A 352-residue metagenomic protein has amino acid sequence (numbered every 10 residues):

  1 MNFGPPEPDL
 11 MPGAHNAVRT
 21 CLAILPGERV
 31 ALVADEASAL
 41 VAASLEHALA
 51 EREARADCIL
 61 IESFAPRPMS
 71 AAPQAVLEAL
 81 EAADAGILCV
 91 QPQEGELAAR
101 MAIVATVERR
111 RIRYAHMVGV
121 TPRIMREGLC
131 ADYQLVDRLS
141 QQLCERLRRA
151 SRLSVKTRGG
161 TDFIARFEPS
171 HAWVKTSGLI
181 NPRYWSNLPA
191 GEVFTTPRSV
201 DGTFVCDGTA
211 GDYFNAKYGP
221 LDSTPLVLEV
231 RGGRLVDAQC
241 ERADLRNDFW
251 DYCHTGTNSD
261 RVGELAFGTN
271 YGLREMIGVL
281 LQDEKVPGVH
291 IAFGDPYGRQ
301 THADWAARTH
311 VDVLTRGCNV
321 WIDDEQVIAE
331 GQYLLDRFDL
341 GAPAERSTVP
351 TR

Functional and structural regions predicted by a protein language model:
M1-S223, W321-R352: Active-site bordering "gate/hinge" segments that shape substrate access to catalytic or cofactor-binding pockets
T195-T196, K217-P220, V227-E229, H254-T257 (+1 more regions): Short, conserved, surface-exposed binding loops centered on an aromatic residue
A210-Y213, A243-L245, Y271-L273: Short, catalytically relevant binding-site loops at active-site mouths
N215-K217, C240-E241, M276-V279, T301-D304 (+1 more regions): Short conserved micro-motifs at the rims of enzyme active sites and ligand-binding pockets
D222-T224, V313-L314: Short, small/polar residue-rich loop motifs at catalytic or cofactor-binding pockets
T224-Q239, N319-V320: Active-site and channel-lining beta-strand-loop segments that bind or position nucleotide-derived/phosphorylated
L245-G256: A short, polar/charged loop-to-alpha-helix boundary motif
T257-R316: Cysteine/selenocysteine-centered motifs that mediate thiol-based redox chemistry or coordinate metal-sulfur cofactors
